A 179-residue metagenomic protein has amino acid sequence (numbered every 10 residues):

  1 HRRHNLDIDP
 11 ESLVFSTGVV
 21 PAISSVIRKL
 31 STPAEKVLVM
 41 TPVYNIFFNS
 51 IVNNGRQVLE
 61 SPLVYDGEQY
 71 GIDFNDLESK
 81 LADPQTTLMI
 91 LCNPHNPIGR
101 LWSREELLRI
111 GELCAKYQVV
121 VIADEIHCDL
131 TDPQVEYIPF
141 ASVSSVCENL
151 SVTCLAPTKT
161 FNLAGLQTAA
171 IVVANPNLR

Functional and structural regions predicted by a protein language model:
H1-E112, D129-L130, Y137-S142: Conserved core of the PLP fold type I
N54, K116-Y117, C147: Helix C-cap/helix->beta junction micro-motif
L88, V120-V121, V152: Hydrophobic "anchor" residues on beta-strands that sit immediately upstream of conserved functional sites
N93, V121-I122: Residue-level marker for buried hydrophobic side chains located in beta-strands that build the well-ordered beta-sheet
Q118-V120, T131: Metal-dependent active-site segment of extracytoplasmic phospho-/sulfohydrolases and closely related
E125: Walker B catalytic acidic pair
Q134-I138, E148-S151: Substrate-gripping "pore-loop 1 plus following alpha2 helix"
S144-R179: Conserved core segment of the aminotransferase class I/II
